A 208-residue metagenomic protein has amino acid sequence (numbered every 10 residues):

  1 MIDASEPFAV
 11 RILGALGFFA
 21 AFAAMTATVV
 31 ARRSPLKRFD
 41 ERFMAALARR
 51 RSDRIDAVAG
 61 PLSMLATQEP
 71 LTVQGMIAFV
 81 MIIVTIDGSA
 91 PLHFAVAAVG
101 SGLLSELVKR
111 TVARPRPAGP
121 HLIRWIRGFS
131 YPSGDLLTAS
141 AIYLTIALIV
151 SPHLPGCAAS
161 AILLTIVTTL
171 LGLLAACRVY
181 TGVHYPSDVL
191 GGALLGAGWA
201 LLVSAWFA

Functional and structural regions predicted by a protein language model:
M1-Q74, R110-I123: N-terminal transmembrane-helix/juxtamembrane module of multi-pass inner/ER membrane proteins
V10-A15, A78-L103: Interfacial segments of alpha-helical transmembrane regions
I12-L13, E69-V73, P91-V96, A161-T168 (+1 more regions): Hydrophobic alpha-helical transmembrane segments
L16-A20, A98-G102, A193, A197: Alpha-helical transmembrane spans of integral membrane proteins, capturing the lipid-embedded, hydrophobic core of TM
F22-M25, I55, L104, V108 (+2 more regions): Alpha-helical membrane-inserting segments
A31, V80-I86, I149-H153, W206: Structural signal for the C-terminal ends of transmembrane alpha-helices and the immediately following loop
A98-R114: Transmembrane alpha-helix/helix-exit interface in multi-pass inner-membrane proteins
G119-A208: Membrane-embedded catalytic cores of phosphoryl/pyrophosphoryl-handling enzymes
